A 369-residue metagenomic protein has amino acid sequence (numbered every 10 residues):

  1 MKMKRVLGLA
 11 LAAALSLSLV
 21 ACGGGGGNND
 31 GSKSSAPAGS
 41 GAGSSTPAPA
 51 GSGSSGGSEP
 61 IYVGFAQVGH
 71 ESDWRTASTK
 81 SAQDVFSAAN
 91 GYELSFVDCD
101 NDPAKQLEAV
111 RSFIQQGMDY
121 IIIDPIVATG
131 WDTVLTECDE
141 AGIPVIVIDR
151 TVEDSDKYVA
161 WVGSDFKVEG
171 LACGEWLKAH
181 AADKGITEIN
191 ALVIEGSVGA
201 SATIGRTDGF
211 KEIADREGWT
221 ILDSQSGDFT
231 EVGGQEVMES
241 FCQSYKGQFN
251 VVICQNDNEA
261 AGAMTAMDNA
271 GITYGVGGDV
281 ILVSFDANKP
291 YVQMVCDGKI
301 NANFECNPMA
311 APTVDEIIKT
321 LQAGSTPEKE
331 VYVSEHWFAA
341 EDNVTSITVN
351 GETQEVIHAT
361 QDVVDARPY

Functional and structural regions predicted by a protein language model:
M1-Y62, A88, T136-I143, T353-H358 (+1 more regions): Short, low-complexity disordered leader/linker segments with a strong preference for bacterial N-terminal type II
G56-G57, V63, Q106, V162-I189 (+3 more regions): Hydrophobic alpha-helical segments within soluble ligand-binding/sensing domains
E59-I61, I194-V198, A202, E212-A214 (+2 more regions): Hinge/cleft segment of the Venus flytrap/periplasmic-binding protein
I61-A89, S95-S112, M118, D124-A128 (+2 more regions): Extracytoplasmic "Venus flytrap"
W74-A88, Y92, E169-G174, S201-W219 (+2 more regions): Short, solvent-exposed amphipathic alpha-helices that sit in or adjacent to ligand/effector-binding or catalytic
F96-D98, E153-A179, S224, D297-P308: Short beta-strand elements at the ligand-binding edges of bilobed clamshell
Q115, D119-E140, F210, D223 (+1 more regions): Hydrophobic alpha-helical
T129-V168, N190, N288-C296: Flexible loop/hinge segments that line or gate small-molecule binding clefts
